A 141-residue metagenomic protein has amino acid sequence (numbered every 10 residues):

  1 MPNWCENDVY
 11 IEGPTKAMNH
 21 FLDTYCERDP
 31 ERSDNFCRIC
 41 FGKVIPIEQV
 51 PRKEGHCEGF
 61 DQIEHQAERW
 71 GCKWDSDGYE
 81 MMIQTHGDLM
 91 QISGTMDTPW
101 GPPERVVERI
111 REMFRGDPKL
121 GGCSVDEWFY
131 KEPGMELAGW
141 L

Functional and structural regions predicted by a protein language model:
M1-L141: Long, contiguous binding/interaction regions
